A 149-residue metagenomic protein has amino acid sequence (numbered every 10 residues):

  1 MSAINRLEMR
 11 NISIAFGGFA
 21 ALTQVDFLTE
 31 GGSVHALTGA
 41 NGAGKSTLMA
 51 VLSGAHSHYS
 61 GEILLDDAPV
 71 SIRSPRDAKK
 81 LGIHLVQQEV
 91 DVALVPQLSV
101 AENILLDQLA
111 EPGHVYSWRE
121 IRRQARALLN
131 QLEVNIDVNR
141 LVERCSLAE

Functional and structural regions predicted by a protein language model:
M1-E149: Glycine-rich phosphate-binding loops of nucleotide-dependent enzymes
